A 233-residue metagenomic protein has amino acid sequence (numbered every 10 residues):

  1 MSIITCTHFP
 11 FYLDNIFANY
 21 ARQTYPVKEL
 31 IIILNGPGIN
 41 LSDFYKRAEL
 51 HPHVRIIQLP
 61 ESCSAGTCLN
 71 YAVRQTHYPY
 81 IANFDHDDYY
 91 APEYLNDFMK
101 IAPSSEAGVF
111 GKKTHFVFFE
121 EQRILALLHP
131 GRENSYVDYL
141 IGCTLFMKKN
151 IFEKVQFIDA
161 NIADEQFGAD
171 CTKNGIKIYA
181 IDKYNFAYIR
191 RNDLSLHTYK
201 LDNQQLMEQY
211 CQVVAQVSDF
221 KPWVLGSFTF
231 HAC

Functional and structural regions predicted by a protein language model:
N15, V155-C233: C-terminal catalytic/acceptor-binding lobe
F17-A18, N70, Y78, A91-P103: Short alpha-helix within the catalytic core of nucleotide-sugar-dependent glycosyltransferases
A18-V27: Short, acidic, metal-binding catalytic loop of nucleotide-sugar glycosyltransferases
V27-I39, I57-L59: Short beta-strand/loop segment that forms part of the nucleotide-sugar
L59-Q75: Glycine-rich, basic loop-to-helix element that forms the pyrophosphate-binding segment of sugar-nucleotide handling
I81: Short aromatic/hydrophobic "clamp" motif used to bind/position activated sugar donors
F84-Y89: The conserved acidic donor/metal-binding loop of glycosyltransferases
P92-I158: Conserved catalytic core of nucleotide-sugar-dependent glycosyltransferases
